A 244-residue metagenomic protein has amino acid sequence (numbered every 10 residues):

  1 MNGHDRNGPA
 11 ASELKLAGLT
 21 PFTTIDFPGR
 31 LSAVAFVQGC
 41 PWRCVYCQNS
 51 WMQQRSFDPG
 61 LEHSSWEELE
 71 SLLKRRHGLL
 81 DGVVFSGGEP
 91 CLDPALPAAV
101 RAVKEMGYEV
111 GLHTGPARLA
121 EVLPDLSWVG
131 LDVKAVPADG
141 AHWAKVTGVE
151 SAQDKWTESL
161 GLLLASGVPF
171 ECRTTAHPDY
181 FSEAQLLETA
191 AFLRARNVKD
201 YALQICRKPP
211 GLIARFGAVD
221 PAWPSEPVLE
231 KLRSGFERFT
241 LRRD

Functional and structural regions predicted by a protein language model:
N2-G29, P178-D244: Auxiliary Fe-S-binding modules of radical SAM enzymes
H4-P9, I25-S64: Canonical Radical SAM [4Fe-4S] cluster-binding loop centered on the CxxxCxxC motif and its immediate flanking residues
F36, S86-G87, G115: A secondary-structure boundary/capping signal
W51, G87, V133, I205 (+1 more regions): Residues that line or immediately flank small-molecule/substrate-binding pockets and catalytic motifs
D58, G88-L92: Short secondary-structure transition/capping motifs
E62-S65, A152, P221: Residue-level preference for long, well-ordered alpha-helices that form the structural scaffold of enzyme catalytic
E70-R75, L79-G82, C91-G217: Conserved AdoMet/S-adenosylmethionine-binding subsite of the radical SAM
